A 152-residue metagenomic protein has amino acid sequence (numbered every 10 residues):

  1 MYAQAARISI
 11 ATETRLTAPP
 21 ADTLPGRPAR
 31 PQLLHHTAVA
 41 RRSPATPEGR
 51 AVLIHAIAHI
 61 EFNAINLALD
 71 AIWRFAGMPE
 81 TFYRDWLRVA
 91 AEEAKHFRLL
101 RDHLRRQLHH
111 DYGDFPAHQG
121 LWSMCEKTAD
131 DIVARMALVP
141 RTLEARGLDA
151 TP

Functional and structural regions predicted by a protein language model:
M1-P152: Non-heme di-metal
